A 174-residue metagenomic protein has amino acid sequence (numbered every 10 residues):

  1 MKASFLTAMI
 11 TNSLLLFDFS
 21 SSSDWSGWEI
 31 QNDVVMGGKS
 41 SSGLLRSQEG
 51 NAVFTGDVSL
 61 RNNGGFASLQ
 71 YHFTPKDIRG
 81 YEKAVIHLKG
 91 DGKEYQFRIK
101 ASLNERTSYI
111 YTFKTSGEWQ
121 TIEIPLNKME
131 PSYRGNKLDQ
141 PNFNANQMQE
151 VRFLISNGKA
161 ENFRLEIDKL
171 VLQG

Functional and structural regions predicted by a protein language model:
M1-S4: Positively charged n-region of N-terminal signal peptides that target proteins for export
L6, N12-G174: Beta-rich carbohydrate-recognition modules and glycan-binding surfaces
